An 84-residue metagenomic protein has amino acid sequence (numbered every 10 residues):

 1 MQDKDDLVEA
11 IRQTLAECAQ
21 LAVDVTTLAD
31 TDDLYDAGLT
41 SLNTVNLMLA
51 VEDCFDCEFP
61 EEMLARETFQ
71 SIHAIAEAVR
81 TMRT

Functional and structural regions predicted by a protein language model:
M1-D24, E77-T84: Thiotemplate assembly-line natural product biosynthesis machinery
A19-D36, F55-A65: Phosphopantetheine carrier-protein modules
S41: Catalytic nucleophile serine of serine hydrolases, specifically the conserved "nucleophile elbow" pentapeptide
L64-R66, I72-M82: C-terminal structural segments of small proteins and small subunits
